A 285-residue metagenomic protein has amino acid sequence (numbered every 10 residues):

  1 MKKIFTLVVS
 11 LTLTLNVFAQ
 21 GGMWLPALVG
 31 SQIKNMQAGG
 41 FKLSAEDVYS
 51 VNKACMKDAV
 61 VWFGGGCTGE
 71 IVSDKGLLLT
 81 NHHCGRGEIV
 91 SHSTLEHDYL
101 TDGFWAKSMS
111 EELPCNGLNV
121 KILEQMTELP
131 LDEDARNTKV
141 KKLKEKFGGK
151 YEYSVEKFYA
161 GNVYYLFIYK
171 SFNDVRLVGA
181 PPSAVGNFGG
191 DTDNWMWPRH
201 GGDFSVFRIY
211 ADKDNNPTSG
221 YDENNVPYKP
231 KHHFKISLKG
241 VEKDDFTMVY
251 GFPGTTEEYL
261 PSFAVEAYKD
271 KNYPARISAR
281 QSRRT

Functional and structural regions predicted by a protein language model:
M1-I4: Positively charged n-region of N-terminal signal peptides that target proteins for export
V8, L15-T285: Terminal presequence/propeptide segments associated with secretion/organelle targeting and zymogen/polyprotein
